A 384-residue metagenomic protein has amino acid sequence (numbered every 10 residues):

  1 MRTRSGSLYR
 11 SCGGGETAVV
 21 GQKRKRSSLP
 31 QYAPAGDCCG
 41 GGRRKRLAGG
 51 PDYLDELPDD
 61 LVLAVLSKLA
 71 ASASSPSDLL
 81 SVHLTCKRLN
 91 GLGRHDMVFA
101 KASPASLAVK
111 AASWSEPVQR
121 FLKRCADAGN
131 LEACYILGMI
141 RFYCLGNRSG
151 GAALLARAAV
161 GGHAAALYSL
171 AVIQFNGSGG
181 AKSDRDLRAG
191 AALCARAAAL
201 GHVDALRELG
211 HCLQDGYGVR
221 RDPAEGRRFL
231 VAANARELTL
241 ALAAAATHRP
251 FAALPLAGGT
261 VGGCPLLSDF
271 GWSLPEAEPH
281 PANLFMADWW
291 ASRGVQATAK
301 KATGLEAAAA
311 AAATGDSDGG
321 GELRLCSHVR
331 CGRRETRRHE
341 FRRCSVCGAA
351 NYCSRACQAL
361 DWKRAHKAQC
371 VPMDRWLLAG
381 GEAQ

Functional and structural regions predicted by a protein language model:
M1-E56, A252, D269-G271, E276-A277 (+8 more regions): CRL adaptor-proximal regions
L47-I136, S149-A152: Skp1-binding F-box subdomain of Cullin-RING ligase substrate receptors
A112-E116, L145-L154, K182-L193, R221-R228: Structural signature of tandem alpha-helical TPR/SEL1-like repeats, specifically the intra-repeat loop/turn
G129-L131, C144, G161-H163, G177-S178 (+5 more regions): Short helix-capping/linker turns of helical repeat alpha-solenoids
M139-R141, V172-N176, H211-D215: Hydrophobic face of amphipathic alpha-helices that form TPR/SEL1-like repeat modules and related alpha-solenoid
C326-H328, C344: Short cysteine-rich clusters marking metal-coordination/redox-active sites
G348-Q369: Cys/His-coordinated zinc-finger cores
